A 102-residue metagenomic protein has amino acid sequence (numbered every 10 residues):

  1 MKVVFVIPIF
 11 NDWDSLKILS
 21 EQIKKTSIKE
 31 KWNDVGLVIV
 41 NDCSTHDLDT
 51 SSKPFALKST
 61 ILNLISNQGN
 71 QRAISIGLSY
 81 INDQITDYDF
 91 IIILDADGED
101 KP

Functional and structural regions predicted by a protein language model:
K2-I7, L16, I23, V35-V40: Hydrophobic targeting segments
D12-I28: Short, well-formed alpha-helical segments that are part of the catalytic scaffolds of diverse glycosyltransferases
D12-L16, S44, K101: Donor nucleotide-sugar binding loop of glycosyltransferases
S27-W32, P54-K58, I85: Short helix-capping segments at alpha-helix termini
W32-C43, N63: Short beta-strand/loop segment that forms part of the nucleotide-sugar
N41-T50, G98-E99: A conserved acidic beta->alpha catalytic loop
S52-Y80: Conserved donor nucleotide-binding strand/loop of the catalytic core
I85-E99: Short beta-strand-to-loop acidic/aromatic patch adjacent to the donor-nucleotide binding site
